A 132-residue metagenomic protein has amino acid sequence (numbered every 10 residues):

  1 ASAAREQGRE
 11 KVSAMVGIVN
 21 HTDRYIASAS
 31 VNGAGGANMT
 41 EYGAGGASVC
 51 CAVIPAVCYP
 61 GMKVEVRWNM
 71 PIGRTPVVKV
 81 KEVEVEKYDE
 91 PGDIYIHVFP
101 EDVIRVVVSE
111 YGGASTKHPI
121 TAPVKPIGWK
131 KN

Functional and structural regions predicted by a protein language model:
A1-A14: Beta-strand-rich domain onsets/edges
E10, C58-P60, Y88-E90: Solvent-exposed loop and beta-edge segments used for protein-protein assembly and interaction
V12, P60-V64, K79: A generic structural signal for short beta-strands and their flanking turns/coil linkers
V16-R24: Structural motif
I26-V31, W129: Short amphipathic alpha-helical segments with coiled-coil-like heptad repeat character
A29-R74: Tryptophan-paired
R67-N132: Beta-strand-rich cores of mature extracytoplasmic or soluble domains
